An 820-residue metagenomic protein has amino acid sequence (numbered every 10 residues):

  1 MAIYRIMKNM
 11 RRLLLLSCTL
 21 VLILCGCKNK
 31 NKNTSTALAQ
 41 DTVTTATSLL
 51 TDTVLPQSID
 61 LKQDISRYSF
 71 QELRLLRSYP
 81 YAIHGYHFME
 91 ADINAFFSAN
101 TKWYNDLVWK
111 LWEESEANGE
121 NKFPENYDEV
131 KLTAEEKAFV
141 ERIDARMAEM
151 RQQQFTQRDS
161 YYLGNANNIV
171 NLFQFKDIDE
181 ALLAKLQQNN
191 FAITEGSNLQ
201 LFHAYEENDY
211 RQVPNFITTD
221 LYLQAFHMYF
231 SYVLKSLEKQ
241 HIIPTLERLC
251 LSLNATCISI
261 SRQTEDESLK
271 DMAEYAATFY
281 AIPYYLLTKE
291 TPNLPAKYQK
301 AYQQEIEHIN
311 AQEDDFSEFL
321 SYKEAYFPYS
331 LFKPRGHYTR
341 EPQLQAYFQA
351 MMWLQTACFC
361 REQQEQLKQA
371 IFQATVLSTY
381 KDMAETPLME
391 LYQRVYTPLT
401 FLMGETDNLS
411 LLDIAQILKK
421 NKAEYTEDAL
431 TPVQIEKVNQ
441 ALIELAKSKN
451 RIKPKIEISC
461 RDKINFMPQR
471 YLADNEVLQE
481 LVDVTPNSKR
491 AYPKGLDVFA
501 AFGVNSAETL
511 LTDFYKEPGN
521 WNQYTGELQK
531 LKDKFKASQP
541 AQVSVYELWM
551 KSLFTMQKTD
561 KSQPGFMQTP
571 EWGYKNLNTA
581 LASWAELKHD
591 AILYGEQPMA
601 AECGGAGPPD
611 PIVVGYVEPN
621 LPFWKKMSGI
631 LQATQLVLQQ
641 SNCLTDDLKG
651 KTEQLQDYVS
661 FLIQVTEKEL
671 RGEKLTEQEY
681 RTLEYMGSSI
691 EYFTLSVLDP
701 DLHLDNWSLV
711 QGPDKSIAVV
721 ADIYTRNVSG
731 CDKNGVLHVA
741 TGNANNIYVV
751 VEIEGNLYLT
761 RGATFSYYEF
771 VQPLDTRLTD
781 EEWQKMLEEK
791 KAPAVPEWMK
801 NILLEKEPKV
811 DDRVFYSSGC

Functional and structural regions predicted by a protein language model:
R11-S17: Sec-dependent signal peptide recognition, specifically the positively charged N-region followed immediately by
I23-G26: C-terminal motif of bacterial Sec signal peptides marking the signal peptidase cleavage site
K28-K30: Bacterial signal peptide processing site
T34-L50: Post-signal peptide N-terminal segment of mature Sec-exported envelope proteins
L61-K62, S66-N94, A99: Short N-proximal segments of mature Sec-exported proteins
F88, A95-F155: Compact alpha-helical subdomains of small soluble proteins
F155-C820: Long, non-catalytic protein-protein interaction scaffolds
